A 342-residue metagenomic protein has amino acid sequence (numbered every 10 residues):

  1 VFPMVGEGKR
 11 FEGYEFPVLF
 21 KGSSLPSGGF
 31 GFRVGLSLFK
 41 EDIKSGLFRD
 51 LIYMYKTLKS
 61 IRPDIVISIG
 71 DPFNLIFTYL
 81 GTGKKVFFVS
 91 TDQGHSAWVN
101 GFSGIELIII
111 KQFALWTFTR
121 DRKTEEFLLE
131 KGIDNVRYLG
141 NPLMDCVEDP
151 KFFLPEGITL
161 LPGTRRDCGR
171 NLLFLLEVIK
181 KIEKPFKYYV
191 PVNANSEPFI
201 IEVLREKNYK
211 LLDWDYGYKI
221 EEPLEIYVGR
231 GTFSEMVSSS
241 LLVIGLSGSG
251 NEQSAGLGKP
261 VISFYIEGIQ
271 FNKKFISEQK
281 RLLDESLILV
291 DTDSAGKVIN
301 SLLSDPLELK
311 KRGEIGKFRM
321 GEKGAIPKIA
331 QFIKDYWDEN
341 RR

Functional and structural regions predicted by a protein language model:
V1-R342: Nucleotide-activated sugar donor-binding and catalytic core shared by glycosyltransferases and related lipid-linked
